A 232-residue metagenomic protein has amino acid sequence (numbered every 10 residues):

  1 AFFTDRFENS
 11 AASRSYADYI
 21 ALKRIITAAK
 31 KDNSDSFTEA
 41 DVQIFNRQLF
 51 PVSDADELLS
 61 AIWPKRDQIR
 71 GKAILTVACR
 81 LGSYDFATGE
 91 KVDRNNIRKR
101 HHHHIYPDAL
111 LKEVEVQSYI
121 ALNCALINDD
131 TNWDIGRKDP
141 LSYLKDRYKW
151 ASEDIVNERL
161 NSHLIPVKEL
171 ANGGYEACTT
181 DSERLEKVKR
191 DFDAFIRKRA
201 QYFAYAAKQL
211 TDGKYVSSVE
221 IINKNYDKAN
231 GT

Functional and structural regions predicted by a protein language model:
F2-H102, L110: Intrinsically disordered, low-complexity N-proximal targeting/linker segments that flank membranes
F3-T4, D108-K112, D130-R137, K149-W150 (+2 more regions): Short, well-ordered loop/turn and helix-capping segments at boundaries between secondary-structure elements and domains
A17-K31, E39-R47, S60, S142 (+5 more regions): Polar/charged alpha-helical tracts
D67-L75, N95, Q117-R137, L170-A171 (+2 more regions): C-terminal substrate/ligand-recognition segments
V92-N123, G136-S142: Histidine-centered nuclease catalytic patch
E115-Q117, I135-I165: Polybasic, low-complexity binding patches
C124-A125, Y148-S152, N225-Y226: Short, surface-exposed linear patches
V156-T232: C-terminal, well-folded lobe of enzymatic/effector domains
